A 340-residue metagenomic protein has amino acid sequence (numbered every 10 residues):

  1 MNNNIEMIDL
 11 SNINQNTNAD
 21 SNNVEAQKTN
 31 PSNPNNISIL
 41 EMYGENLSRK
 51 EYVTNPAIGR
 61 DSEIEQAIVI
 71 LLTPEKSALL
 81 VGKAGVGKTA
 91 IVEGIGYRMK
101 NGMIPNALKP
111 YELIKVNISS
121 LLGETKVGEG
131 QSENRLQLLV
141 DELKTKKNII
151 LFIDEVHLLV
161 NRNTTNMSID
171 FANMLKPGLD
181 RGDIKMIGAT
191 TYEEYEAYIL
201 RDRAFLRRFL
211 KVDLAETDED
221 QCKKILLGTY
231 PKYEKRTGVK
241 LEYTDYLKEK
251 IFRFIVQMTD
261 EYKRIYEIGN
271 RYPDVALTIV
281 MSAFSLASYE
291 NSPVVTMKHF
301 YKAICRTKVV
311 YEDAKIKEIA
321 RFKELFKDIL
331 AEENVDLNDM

Functional and structural regions predicted by a protein language model:
N2-M340: AAA+ P-loop NTPase nucleotide-binding core of proteostasis motors
